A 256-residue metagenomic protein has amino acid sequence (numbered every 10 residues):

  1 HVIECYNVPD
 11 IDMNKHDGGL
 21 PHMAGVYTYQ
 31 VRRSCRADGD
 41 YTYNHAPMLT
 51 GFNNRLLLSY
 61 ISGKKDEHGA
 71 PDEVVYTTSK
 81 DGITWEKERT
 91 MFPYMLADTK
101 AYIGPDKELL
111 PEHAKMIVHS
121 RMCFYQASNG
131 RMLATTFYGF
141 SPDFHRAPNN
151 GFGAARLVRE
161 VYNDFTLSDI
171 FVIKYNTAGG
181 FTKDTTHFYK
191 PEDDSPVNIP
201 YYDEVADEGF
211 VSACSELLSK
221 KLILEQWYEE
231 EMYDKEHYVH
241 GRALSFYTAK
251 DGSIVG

Functional and structural regions predicted by a protein language model:
H1-T42, G51-I117, Q126-G256: Beta-rich carbohydrate-recognition and catalytic domains
